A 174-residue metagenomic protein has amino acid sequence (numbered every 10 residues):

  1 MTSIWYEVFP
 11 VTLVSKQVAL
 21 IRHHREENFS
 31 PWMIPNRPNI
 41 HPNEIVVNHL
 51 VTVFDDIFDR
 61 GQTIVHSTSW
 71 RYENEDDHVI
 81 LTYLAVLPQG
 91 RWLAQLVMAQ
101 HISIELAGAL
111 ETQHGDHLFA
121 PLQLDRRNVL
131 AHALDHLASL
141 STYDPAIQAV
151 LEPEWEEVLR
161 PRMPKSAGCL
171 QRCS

Functional and structural regions predicted by a protein language model:
T2-S3, F9-I57, H66: Conserved Nudix-box catalytic region and its N-terminal flanking loop in Nudix hydrolases and closely related
W5-V8, N48, Q113-H114, L124-D125: Aromatic-enriched hydrophobic runs in primary sequence
V11-L13, A85-P88: Active-site beta-strand termini and strand-to-loop segments that position acidic
V18, R60, R91-Q95: Short acidic, gly/pro-rich beta-turn/loop elements at beta-sheet edges and active-site/ligand-binding grooves
R25-P38, R71-L84, G90-S174: Nudix hydrolase/Nudix homology domain
T63-Y72: A structural signal for short, hydrophobic beta-strand segments that form beta-sheets in beta-rich/all-beta domains
